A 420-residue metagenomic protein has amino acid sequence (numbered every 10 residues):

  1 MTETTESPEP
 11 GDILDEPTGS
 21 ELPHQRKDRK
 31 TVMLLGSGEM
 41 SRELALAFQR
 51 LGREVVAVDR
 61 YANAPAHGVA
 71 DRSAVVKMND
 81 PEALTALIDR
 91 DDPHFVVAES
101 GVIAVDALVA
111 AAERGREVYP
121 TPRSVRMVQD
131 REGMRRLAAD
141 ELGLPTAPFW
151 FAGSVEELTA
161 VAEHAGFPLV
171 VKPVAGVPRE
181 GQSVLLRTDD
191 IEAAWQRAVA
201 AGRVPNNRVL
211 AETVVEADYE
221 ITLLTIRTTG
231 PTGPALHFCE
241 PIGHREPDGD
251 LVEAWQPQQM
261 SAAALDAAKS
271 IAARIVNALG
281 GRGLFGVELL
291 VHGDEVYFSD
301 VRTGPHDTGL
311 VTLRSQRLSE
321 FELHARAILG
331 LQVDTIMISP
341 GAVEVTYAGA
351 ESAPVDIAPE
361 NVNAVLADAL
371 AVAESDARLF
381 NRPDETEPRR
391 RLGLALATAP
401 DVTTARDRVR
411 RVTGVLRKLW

Functional and structural regions predicted by a protein language model:
M1-Q129, G133, E141, E156: ATP-binding N-terminal substructure of ATP-dependent carboxylate-amine bond-forming enzymes
T2, M127-T222, I226-I275, T413: Active-site nucleotide/adenylate-binding loops and adjacent lid/helix of ATP-dependent enzymes
L14-E16, R326-W420: Peripheral (often C-terminal) accessory segments that flank ATP-dependent C-N-forming ligase machineries
A66-H67, P173-A175, T386-R390: Short, flexible turn/loop "capping" segments at secondary-structure junctions
R227-A235, V291-D294, A399-D401: Short acidic-glycine loop/turn motifs at beta-strand connectors
H237, F285, V296-D300: Protein kinase-like catalytic core scaffold
D266-V287, H292, R302-P354: Active-site "cap" helix and flanking loop/linker of ATP-utilizing ligase/carboxylase catalytic domains
